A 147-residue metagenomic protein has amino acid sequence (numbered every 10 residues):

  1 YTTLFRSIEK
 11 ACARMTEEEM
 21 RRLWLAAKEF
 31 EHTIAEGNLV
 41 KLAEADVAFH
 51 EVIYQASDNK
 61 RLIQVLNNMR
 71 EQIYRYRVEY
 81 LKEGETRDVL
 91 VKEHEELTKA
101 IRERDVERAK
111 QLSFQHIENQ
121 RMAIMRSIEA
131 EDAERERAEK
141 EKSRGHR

Functional and structural regions predicted by a protein language model:
Y1-L4: Short, small-residue-biased leader/transition segments that mark boundaries at the very start of proteins
W24-E31, E36-N38, A48-H50, E71-R147: C-terminal all-alpha effector/ligand-binding and dimerization domain of prokaryotic HTH-type transcriptional repressors
A56, N68, Q72: Conserved catalytic core of Hanks-type protein kinase domains
K60-N68: Short, charge-rich, low-complexity alpha-helical interaction segments
